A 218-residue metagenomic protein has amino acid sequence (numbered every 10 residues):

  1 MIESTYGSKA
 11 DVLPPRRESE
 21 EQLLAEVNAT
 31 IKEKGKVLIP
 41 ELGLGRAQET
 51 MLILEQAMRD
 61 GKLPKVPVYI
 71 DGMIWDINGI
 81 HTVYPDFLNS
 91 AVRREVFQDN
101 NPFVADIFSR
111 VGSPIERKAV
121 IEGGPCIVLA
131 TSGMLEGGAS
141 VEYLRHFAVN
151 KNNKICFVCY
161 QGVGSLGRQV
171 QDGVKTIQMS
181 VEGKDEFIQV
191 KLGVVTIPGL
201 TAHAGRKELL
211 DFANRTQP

Functional and structural regions predicted by a protein language model:
M1-P218: Acidic/His-rich, metal-assisted hydrolase cores and their charged scaffolds
